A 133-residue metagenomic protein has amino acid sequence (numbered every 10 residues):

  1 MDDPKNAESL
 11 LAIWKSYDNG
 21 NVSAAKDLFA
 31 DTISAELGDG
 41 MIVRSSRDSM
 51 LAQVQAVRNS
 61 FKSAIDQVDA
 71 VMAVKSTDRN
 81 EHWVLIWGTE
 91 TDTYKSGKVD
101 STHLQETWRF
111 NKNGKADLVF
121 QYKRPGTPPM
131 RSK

Functional and structural regions predicted by a protein language model:
M1-N19, S23: Short, low-complexity N-terminal intrinsically disordered segments enriched in polar/charged residues
I13, A24-K26, I33, M50 (+3 more regions): Hydrophobic pocket/interface hotspot
V22-V74: A solvent-exposed, acidic/Ser-Thr-rich amphipathic alpha-helical stretch
F29, G88-D92, K123: Short beta-strand segments enriched in hydrophobic/aromatic residues within well-folded beta-rich domains
D78-W83: A short, glycine/Asx- and small/polar-enriched loop/turn that sits immediately N-terminal to a beta-strand
L85-K115: Exposed beta-sheet edge and beta->alpha loop/turn motif
L118-K133: Low-complexity, intrinsically disordered terminal/linker segments enriched in charged and Gly/Pro repeats
